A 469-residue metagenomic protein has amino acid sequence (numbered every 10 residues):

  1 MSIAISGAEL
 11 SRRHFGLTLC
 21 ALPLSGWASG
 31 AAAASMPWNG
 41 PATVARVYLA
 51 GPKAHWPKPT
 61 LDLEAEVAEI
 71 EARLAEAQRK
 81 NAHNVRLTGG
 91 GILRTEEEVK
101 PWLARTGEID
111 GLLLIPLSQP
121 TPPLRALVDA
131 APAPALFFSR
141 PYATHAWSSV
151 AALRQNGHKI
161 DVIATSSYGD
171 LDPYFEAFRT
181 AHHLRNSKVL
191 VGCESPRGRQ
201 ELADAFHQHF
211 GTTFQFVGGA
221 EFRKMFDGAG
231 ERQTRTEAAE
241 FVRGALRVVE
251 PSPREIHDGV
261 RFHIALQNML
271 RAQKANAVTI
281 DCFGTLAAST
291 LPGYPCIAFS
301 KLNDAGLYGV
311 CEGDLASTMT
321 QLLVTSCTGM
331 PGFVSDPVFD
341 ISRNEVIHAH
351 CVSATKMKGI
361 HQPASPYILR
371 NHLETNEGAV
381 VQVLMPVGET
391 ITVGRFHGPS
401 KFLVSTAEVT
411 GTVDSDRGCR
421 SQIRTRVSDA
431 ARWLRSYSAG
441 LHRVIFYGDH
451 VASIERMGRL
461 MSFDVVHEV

Functional and structural regions predicted by a protein language model:
M1-A34: N-terminal export signals
G26-G40, F175-H183: Short boundary motifs at domain starts and secondary-structure transition points
A28-A31, S326-G332, V465: Short helix-capping/linker segments at secondary-structure and domain boundaries
S35-P122, A126-W147, F178, F216-R232 (+3 more regions): Metallocofactor- and cofactor-centric catalytic cores in central/energy metabolism, strongly enriched
Q119, E194-R197, F283-T285, F339 (+4 more regions): Short, glycine-/Ser/Thr-/acidic-enriched flexible segments
S148-M330: Conserved, well-structured core segments that form the ligand-binding/active-site neighborhood of functional domains
G306-A407: C-terminal catalytic subdomain
E377-V469: Extended hydrophobic packing segments that form well-structured cores
